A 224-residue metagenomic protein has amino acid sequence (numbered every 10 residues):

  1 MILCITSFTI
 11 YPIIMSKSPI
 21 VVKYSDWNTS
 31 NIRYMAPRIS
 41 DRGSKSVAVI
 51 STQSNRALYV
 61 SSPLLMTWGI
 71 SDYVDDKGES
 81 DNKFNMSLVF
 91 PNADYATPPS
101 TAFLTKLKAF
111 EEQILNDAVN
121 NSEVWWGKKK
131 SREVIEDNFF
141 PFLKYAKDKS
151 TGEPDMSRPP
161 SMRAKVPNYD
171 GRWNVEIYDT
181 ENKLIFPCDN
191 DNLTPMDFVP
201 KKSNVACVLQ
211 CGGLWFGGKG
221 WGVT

Functional and structural regions predicted by a protein language model:
M1-I14: Short, Lys/Arg-enriched N-terminal segments with co-localized hydrophobic residues within the first ~10-30 amino acids
I5, L65, G222-T224: A broad structural signal for short, well-ordered beta-strand segments within beta-sheet-rich domains
P12-W173: OB-fold ssDNA-binding interfaces and closely related basic DNA-contact patches used across DNA replication/repair
D148-T224: Extended serine/threonine-enriched, polar tracts that run as long, contiguous segments within proteins
